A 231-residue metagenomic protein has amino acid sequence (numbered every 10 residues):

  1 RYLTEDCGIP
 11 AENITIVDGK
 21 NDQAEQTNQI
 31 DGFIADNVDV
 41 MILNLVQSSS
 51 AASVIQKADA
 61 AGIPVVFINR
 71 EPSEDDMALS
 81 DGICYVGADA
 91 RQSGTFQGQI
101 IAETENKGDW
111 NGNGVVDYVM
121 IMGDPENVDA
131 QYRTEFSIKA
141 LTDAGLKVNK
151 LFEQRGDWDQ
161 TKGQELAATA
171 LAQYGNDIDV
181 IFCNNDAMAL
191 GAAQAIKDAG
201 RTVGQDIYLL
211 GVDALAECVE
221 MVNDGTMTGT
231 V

Functional and structural regions predicted by a protein language model:
R1-V231: A residue-level marker of the well-folded mature domains of exported/periplasmic proteins
